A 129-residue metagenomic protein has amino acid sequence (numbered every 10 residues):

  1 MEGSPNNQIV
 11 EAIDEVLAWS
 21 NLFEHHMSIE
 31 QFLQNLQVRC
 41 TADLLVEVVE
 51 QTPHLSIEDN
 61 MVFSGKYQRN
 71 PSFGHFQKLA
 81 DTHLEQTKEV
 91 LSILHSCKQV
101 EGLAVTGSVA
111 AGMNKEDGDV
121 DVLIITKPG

Functional and structural regions predicted by a protein language model:
E2-L103: Helical scaffold of the NTase/Pol beta-like nucleotidyltransferase catalytic core
G107, A111-G129: Catalytic metal-binding acidic patch
